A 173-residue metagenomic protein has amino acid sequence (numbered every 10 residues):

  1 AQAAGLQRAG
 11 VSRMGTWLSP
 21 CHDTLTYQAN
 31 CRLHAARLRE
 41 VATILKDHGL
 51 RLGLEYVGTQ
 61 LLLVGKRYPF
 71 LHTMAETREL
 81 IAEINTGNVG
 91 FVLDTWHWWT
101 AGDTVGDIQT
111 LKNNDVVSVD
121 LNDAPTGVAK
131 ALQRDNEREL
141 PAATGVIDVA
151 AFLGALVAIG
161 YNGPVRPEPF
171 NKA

Functional and structural regions predicted by a protein language model:
A1-G90, T100: Active-site acidic/histidine proton-transfer and metal-coordination neighborhood in alpha/beta enzyme cores
A3-A4, G10-V11, T43, L71-L93 (+1 more regions): Histidine-acidic metal/acid-base catalytic patches
